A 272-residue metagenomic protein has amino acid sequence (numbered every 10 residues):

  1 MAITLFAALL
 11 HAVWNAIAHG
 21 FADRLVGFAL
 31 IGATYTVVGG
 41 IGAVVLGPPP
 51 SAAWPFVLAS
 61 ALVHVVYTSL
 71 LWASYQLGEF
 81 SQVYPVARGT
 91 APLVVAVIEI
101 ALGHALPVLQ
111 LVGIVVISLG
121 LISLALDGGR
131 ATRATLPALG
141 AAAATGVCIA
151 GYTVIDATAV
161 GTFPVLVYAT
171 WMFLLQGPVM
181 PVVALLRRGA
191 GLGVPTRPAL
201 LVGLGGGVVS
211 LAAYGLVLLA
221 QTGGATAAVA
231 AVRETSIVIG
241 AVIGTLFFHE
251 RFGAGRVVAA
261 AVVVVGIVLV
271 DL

Functional and structural regions predicted by a protein language model:
M1-A59, T68-F80, L119, L126-A141 (+3 more regions): Membrane-interface interhelical linkers
M1-I3, G40-P55, V97-Q110, A157-V165 (+2 more regions): Helix-coil boundary and interhelical linker segments in multi-pass alpha-helical membrane proteins
A8-V13, G40, A61, V65-S69 (+10 more regions): Hydrophobic/small/kink-forming positions within alpha-helical transmembrane segments of polytopic membrane proteins
T36-G39, L93-I98, L106-D127, G255-L272: Hydrophobic transmembrane alpha-helices of multi-pass small-molecule transport proteins
A59-H64, Y75-L121, A169-P178, T226-L246: Specific alpha-helical transmembrane segments that line the substrate/conduction pathway and gating interfaces
T135-V167: Selected transmembrane alpha-helices and immediately adjacent juxtamembrane segments of polytopic inner-membrane
P198, V242-V262: Interfacial loop-to-transmembrane junctions
